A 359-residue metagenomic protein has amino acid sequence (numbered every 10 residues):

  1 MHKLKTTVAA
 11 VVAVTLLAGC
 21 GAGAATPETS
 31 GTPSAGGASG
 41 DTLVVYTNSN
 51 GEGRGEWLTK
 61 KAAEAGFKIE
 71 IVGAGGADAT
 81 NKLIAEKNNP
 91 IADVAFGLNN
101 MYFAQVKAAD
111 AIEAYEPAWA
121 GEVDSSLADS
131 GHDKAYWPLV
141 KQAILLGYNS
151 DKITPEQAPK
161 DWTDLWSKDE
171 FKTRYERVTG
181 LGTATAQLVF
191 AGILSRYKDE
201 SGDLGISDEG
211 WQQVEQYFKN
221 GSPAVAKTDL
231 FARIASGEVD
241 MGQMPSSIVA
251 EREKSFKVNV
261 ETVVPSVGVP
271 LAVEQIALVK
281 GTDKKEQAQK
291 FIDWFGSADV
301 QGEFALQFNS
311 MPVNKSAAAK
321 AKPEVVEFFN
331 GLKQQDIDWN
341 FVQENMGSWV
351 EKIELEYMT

Functional and structural regions predicted by a protein language model:
M1-L43, T359: Short, low-complexity disordered leader/linker segments with a strong preference for bacterial N-terminal type II
G21-A22, G36-A104: Early extracytoplasmic/lumenal segment of secretory-pathway proteins
N48-G55, I91-E238: Extracytoplasmic ligand-binding site segments that recognize negatively charged/polar headgroups
A79-T80, F103, L230-R233, V249 (+2 more regions): Short, hydrophobic alpha-helical packing/hinge segments within bilobed ligand-binding/sensory domains
M101-Q105, A235, D240-N259: A ligand-binding cleft/hinge motif common to bilobed small-molecule-binding domains
Q142, W211-Y217, F256-K280: Periplasmic-binding protein-like
V269-P270, E274, V279-Q335: Mature extracytoplasmic/periplasmic domains
A321-T359: Extracellular/periplasmic bilobal clamshell ligand-binding domains
